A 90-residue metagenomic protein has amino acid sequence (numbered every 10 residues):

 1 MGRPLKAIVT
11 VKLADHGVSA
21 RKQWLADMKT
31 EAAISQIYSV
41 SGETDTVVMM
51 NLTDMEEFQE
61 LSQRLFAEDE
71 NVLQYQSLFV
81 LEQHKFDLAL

Functional and structural regions predicted by a protein language model:
M1-L90: A compositional/biophysical signature of low hydrophobicity enriched in polar/charged and small residues
